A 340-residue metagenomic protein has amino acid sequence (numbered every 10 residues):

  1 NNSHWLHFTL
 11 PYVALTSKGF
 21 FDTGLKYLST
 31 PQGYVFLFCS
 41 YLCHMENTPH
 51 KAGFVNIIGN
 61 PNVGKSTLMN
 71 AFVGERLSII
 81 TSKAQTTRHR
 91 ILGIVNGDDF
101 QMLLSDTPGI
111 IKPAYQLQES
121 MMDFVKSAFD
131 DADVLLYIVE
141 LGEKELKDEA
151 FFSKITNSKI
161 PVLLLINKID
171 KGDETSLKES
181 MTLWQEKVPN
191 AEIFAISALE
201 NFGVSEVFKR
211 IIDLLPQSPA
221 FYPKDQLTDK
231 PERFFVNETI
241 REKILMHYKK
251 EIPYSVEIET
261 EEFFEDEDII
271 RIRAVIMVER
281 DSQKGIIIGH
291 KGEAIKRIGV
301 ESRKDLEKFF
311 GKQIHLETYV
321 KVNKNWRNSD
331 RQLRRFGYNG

Functional and structural regions predicted by a protein language model:
T23, T30, S40-H44: Short, positively charged and aromatic/hydrophobic N-terminal segments
E46-A114: Conserved G1/Walker A P-loop phosphate-binding module
K83-L146, G172: Nucleotide-state-sensitive switch-loop elements of NTP-binding domains
T107, E140-G142, L163-S176, F194-F202 (+3 more regions): G-domain G4 guanine-recognition motif of GTPases
D123-A191: Conserved C-terminal guanine-recognition region of P-loop GTPase G domains, centered on the G4
D170-L227: Canonical P-loop GTPase G-domain recognition
E232-G340: P-loop NTP-binding site
